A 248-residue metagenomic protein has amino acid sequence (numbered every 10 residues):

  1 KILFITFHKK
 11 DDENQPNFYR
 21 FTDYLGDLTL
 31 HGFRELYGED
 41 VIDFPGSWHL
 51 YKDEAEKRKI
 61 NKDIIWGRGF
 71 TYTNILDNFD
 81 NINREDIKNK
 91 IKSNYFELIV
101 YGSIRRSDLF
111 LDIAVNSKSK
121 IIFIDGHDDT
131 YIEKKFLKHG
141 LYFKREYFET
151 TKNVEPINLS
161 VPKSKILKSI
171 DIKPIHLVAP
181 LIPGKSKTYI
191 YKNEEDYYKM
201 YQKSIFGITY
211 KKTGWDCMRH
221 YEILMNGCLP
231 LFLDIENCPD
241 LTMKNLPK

Functional and structural regions predicted by a protein language model:
K1-P247: Nucleotide-sugar donor-binding catalytic core of glycosyltransferases
